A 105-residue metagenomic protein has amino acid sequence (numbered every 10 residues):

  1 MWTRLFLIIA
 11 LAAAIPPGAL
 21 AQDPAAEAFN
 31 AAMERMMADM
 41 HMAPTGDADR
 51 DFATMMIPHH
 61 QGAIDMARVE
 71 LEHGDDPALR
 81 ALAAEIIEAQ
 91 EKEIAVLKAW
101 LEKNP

Functional and structural regions predicted by a protein language model:
W2-A10, P17-P105: His/Met- and acidic-residue-enriched segments that coordinate or traffic transition-metal cofactors and support
